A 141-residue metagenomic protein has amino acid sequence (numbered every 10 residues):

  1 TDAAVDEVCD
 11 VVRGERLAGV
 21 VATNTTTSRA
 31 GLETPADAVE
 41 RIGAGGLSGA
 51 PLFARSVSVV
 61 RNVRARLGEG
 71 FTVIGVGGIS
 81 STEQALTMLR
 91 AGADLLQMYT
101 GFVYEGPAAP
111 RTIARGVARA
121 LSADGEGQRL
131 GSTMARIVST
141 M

Functional and structural regions predicted by a protein language model:
T1-G14, R64-E69, I79-L96: Catalytic cores of alpha/beta
A4-V8, S56-V59, A109, I113-V117: A general structural detector for well-ordered alpha-helical segments in enzyme core domains, enriched
C9-E69: Glycine/Thr-rich beta-alpha phosphate-binding loop at enzyme active sites
G19-R29, G78-I79, Q84-T112: Glycine-rich phosphate-binding active-site loops on the catalytic face of alpha/beta enzymes
R29-G45, L89, G101-G127: C-terminal helical cap(s) of enzyme catalytic domains, especially alpha/beta-barrels
G70-F71, A120: Secondary-structure boundary/capping positions in well-ordered alpha/beta enzyme cores
V73-V76: Helical hairpin unit composed of two closely spaced alpha helices linked by a short loop
G131-M141: A short, charged, Gly/Pro-tolerant segment at domain boundaries
